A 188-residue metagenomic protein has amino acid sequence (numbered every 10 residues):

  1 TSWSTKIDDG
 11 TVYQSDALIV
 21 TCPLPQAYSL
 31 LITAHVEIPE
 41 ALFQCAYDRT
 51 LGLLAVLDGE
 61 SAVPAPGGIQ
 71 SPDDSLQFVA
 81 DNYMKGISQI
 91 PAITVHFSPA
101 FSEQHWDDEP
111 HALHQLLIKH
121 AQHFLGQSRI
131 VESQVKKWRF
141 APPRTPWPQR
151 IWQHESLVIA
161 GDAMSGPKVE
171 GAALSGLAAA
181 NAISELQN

Functional and structural regions predicted by a protein language model:
T1-Y13: Conserved beta-strand-loop-beta-strand element in the redox core of flavoprotein oxidoreductases
I7, I19, L42-F43, V56 (+2 more regions): A generic "structured core" feature
V12-P66: Central helical "cap/lid" subdomain
I19-T21, A55, V95, S133 (+2 more regions): Generic structural signal for small/hydrophobic residues in well-ordered secondary structure, especially within
Y47-T50, P64, L125-K137: A short coil-to-beta-strand element that immediately follows conserved catalytic motifs
L54-H105, L116-H120, F124-L125: Active-site substrate-recognition segment that forms the wall of the catalytic cavity or substrate channel
K85-I90, E132-P167: FAD-binding beta-loop-beta segment adjacent to the flavin cofactor pocket
G161-Q187: A conserved FAD-binding loop/helix module that cradles the flavin
